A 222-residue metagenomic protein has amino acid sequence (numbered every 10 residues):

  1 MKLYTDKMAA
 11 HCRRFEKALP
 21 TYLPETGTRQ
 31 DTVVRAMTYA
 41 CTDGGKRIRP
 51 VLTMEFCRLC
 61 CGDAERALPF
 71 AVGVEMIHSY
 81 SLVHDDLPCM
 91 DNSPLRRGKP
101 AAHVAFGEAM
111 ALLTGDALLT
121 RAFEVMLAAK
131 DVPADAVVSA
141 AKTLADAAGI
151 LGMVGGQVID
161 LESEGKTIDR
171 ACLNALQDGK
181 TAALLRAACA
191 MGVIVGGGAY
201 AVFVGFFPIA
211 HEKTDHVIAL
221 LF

Functional and structural regions predicted by a protein language model:
M1, D6, G179, H211-T214: Generic cytosolic/nucleocytoplasmic N-terminal low-complexity/intrinsically disordered segments
M1-Y22: N-terminal amphipathic/basic leader segments beginning at the initiator methionine
K2-L3, R97, A101, H216: Secondary-structure junction/capping motif
A10, V34, K180, D215-V217: N-terminal functional modules and adjacent low-complexity/disordered segments of proteins
L23-V202, F206: Mg2+-dependent prenyl diphosphate-binding active-site environment of isoprenoid biosynthetic enzymes
V202-F222: N-terminal low-complexity segments that are often proline-rich with Ser/Thr-Pro
